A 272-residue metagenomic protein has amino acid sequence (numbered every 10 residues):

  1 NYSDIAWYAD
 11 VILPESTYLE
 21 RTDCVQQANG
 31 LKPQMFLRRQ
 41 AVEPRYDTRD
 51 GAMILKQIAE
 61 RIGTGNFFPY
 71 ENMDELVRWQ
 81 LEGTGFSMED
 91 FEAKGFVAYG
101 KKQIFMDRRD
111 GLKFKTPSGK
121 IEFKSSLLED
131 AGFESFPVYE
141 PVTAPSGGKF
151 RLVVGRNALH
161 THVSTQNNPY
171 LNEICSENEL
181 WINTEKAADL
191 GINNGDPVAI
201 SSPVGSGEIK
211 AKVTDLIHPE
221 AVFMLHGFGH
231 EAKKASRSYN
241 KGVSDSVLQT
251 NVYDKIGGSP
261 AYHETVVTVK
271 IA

Functional and structural regions predicted by a protein language model:
N1-S3, Y18-E20, A41-V42, D47 (+8 more regions): Short, glycine-/Ser/Thr-/acidic-enriched flexible segments
S3-R38: Flexible glycine/proline-rich, aromatic-decorated loop/lid segments
W7-A9, R109, P117, S146-G148 (+3 more regions): Short, well-ordered loop/turn elements at secondary-structure boundaries
V11, Q34, K149-R151, E179 (+1 more regions): Structural motif
R21, L31-P33, R38, G63 (+6 more regions): Glycine-rich, flexible loop/turn motifs
F36, K115, E122-K124, R151-G155 (+4 more regions): Residues in well-ordered beta-strands of folded domains
A41, R45, D50-K94, N168-W181 (+1 more regions): Long, contiguous, secondary-structure-rich segments that constitute the structural scaffold of globular domains
D74-Y170: Long, low-complexity segments enriched in small/aliphatic residues
